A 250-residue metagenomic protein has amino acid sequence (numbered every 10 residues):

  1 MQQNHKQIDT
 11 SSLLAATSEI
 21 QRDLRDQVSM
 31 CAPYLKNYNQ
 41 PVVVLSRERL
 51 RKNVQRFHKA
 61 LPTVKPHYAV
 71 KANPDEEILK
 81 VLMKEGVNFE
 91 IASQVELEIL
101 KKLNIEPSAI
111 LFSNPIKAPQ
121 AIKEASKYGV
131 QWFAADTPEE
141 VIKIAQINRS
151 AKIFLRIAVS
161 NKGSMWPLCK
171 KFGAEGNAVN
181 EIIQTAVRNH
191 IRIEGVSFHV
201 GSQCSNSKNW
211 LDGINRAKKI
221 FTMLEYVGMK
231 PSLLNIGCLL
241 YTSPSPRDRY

Functional and structural regions predicted by a protein language model:
M1-W132, P138-A151, R188, R192 (+1 more regions): A charged N-terminal "starter" segment
N39, K123-W132, S164-A174, N206-W210 (+1 more regions): Glycine-rich tight-turn/loop motif centered on a GG-T
N53, N177-R192, A217-M229: Structured alpha-helical segments in the cores of large, soluble enzyme domains
A92-V95, N114-I116, K152-N161, E194-F198 (+1 more regions): Non-cysteine beta-strand/loop elements that form the S-adenosyl-L-methionine
E96-E98, A118-A121, V159-L168, V200-S205 (+1 more regions): Conserved radical SAM core fold
E140-A186: Conserved anion-binding
N206-I220: Short, electropositive alpha-helical surface patch
Y241-Y250: Single conserved hydrophobic/aromatic residue that forms the stacking wall/gate of nucleotide- or nucleobase-binding
